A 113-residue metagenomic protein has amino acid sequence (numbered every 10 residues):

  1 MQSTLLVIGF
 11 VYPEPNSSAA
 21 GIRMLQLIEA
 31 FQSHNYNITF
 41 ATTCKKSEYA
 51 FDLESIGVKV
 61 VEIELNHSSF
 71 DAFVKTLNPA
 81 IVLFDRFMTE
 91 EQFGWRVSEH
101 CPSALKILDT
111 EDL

Functional and structural regions predicted by a protein language model:
M1-E54: N-terminal subdomain of nucleotide-sugar transferases
N37-T39, V60, A104-K106: Hydrophobic anchor at the start of a short beta-strand that flanks the dinucleotide cofactor-binding loop
A41, I63, D85, I107-T110: Generic beta-sheet signal
C44-K45, E64-H67, R86-E90: Short beta->alpha connector loops
E48-S69: Conserved nucleotide-sugar phosphate-binding/catalytic loop shared by glycosyltransferases and other
D52, A72-F73, Q92-V97: A short acidic, amphipathic alpha-helical/loop segment
F73-Q92, I107: Short N-terminal targeting/anchoring amphipathic segment
C101-L113: Active-site proximal beta-strand in glycosyltransferases
